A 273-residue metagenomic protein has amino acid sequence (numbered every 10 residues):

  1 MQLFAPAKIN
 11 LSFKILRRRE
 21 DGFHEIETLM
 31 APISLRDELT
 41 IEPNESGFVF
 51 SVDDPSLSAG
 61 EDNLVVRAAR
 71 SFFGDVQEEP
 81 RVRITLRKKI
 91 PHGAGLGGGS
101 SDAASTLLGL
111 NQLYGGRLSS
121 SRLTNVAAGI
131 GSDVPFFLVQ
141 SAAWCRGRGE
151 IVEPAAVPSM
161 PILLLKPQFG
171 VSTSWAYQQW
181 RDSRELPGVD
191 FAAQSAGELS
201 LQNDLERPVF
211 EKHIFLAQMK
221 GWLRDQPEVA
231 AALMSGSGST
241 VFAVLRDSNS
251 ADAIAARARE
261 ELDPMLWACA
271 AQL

Functional and structural regions predicted by a protein language model:
M1-A94, N111-S121, R148, K166: ATP-binding N-lobe of GHMP and related small-molecule kinases
Q2-F4, S12-T28, G116-A231, V244-L273: ATP-dependent small-molecule kinase catalytic core of the GHMP/sugar-kinase superfamily and closely related
N44-S46, V157, E228, S237: Short strand-connecting beta-turns/loops that link adjacent beta-strands
E45-S58, T106, A128, Q194-Q202: Short, basic/glycine-rich phosphate-binding loops at helix/coil junctions that contact nucleotide phosphates
R70, G74, L108, Q112 (+3 more regions): Short, well-ordered alpha-helices that flank and scaffold nucleotide-derived cofactor binding pockets
T85-Y114, S132, A231-L245: Glycine/serine-rich anion-binding loops at beta->alpha junctions that coordinate negatively charged ligand groups
